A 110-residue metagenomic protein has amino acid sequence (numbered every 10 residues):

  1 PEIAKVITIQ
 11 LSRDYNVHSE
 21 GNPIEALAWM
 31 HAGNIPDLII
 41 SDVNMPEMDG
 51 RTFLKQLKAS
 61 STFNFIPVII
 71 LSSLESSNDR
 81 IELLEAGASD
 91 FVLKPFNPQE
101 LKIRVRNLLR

Functional and structural regions predicted by a protein language model:
K5-S12: Charged docking surfaces used in two-component/phosphorelay signaling
Y15-N22, W29: Short hydrophobic/Thr-rich beta-strand motif most characteristic of the beta2 strand and flanking loop of CheY-like
N34-I40: Active-site beta3 strand of CheY-like receiver
M45: Receiver (REC) domain active-site loop signature in two-component systems and cognate sites in sensor histidine kinases
F96-V105, L109: C-terminal output helix
